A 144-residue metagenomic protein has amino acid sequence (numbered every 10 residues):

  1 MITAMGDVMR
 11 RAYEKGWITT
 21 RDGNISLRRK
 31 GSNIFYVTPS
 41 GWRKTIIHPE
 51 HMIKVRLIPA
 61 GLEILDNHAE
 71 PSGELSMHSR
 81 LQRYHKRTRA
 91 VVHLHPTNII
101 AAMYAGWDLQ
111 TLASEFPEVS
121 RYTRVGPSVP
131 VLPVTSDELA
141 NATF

Functional and structural regions predicted by a protein language model:
M1-F144: Glycine-rich flexible loops
